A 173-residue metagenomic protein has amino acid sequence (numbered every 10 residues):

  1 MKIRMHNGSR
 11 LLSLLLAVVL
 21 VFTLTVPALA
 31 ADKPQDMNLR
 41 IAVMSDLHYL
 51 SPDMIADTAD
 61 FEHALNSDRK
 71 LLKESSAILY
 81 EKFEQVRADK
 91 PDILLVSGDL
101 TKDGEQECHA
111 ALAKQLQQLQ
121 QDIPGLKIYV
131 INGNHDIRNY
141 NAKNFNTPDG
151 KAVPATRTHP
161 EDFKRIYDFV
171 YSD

Functional and structural regions predicted by a protein language model:
K2-L15: Bacterial N-terminal signal peptides that target proteins for export
V18, L39-I41, L126: Residue-level detector of short, conserved catalytic/binding motifs and their immediate flanks
F22, Y49, K102, D136-I137: Active-site micro-motifs of SAM-dependent methyltransferase domains
A30-H109: N-terminal active-site segment of His-dependent metallophosphoesterases
A111-D173: Extended active-site neighborhood of metal-dependent phosphoesterases/phosphodiesterases
